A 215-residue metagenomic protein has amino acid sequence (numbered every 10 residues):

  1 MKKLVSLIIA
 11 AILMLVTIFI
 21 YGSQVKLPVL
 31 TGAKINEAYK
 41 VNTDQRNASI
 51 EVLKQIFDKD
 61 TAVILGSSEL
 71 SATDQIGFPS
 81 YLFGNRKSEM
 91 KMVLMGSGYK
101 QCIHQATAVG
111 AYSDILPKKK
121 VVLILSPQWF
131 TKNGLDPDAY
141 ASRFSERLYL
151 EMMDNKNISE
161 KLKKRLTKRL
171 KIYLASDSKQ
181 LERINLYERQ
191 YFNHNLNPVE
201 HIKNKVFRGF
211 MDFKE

Functional and structural regions predicted by a protein language model:
K2-K3, R46: Basic side chains
K3-Q24: Hydrophobic membrane-insertion alpha-helices, especially the h-region of bacterial N-terminal signal peptides
T17, D44-N47, K91, L148 (+2 more regions): Generic, low-specificity signal for short hydrophobic/alpha-helical stretches with a mild N-terminal bias, encompassing
Y21, K26-P28, K164, K168: N-terminal secretory/membrane-targeting segments
L27-E89, A108: Membrane/wall-proximal cationic-aromatic binding patches
V41-D44, A108-S126, L170-Y191: A broadly tuned preference for mixed-charge, low-complexity surface segments
L70-K161: Membrane-embedded segments
L150-E215: Secreted/periplasmic serine-hydrolase-like ester/acetyl group-modifying domain
